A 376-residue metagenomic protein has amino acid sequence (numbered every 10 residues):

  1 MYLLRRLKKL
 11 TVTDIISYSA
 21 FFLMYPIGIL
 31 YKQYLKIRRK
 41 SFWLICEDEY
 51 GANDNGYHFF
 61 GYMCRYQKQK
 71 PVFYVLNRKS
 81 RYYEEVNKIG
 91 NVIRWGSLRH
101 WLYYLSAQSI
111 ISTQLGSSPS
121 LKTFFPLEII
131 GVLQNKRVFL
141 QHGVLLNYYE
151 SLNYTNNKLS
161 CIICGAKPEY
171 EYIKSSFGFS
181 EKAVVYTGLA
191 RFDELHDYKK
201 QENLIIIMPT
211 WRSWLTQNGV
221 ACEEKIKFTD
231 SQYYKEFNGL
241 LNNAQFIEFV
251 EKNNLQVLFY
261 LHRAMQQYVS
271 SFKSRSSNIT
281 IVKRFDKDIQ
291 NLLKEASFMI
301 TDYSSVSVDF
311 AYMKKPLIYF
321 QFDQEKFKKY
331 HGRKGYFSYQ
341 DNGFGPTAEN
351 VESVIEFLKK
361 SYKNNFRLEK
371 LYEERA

Functional and structural regions predicted by a protein language model:
M1-E47: Membrane-proximal basic amphipathic "stem/tether" segments
F42-L195: Active-site and donor-binding regions of nucleotide-sugar-utilizing enzymes
C46-E47, Q108, T113-L115, Q141-G143 (+3 more regions): Short loop/turn segments at strand-loop or loop-helix junctions that form parts of catalytic or ligand-binding pockets
D54-F60, C64, A190-S271, A348: Conserved catalytic-core segment of nucleotide-activated headgroup transferases in glycan assembly
Q69-F73, N157-I162, Q256-V257, E295-F298 (+1 more regions): Short active-site oxyanion
R94-L102, R263-V308: Donor nucleotide-activated moiety binding/catalytic core segment of transferases that use nucleotide-activated donors
T123-G143, E224-K235, K315-K326: A short, gly/pro- and small-residue-rich
S271-S276, Y303-A376: Catalytic binding pocket for nucleotide-activated donors in carbohydrate/polymer assembly enzymes
